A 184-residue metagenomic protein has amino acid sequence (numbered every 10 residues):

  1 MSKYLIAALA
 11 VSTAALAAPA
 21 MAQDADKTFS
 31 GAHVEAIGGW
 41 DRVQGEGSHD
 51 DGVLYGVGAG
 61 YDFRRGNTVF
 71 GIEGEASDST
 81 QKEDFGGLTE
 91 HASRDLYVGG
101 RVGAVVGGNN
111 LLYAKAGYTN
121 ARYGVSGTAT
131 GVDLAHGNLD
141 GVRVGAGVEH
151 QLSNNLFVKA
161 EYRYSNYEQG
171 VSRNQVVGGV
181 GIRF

Functional and structural regions predicted by a protein language model:
M1-S2, S12: Serine/threonine-rich low-complexity intrinsically disordered regions
S2-L5, P19-F184: Gram-negative outer-membrane beta-barrel domains
A7-A15: Bacterial N-terminal signal peptides
